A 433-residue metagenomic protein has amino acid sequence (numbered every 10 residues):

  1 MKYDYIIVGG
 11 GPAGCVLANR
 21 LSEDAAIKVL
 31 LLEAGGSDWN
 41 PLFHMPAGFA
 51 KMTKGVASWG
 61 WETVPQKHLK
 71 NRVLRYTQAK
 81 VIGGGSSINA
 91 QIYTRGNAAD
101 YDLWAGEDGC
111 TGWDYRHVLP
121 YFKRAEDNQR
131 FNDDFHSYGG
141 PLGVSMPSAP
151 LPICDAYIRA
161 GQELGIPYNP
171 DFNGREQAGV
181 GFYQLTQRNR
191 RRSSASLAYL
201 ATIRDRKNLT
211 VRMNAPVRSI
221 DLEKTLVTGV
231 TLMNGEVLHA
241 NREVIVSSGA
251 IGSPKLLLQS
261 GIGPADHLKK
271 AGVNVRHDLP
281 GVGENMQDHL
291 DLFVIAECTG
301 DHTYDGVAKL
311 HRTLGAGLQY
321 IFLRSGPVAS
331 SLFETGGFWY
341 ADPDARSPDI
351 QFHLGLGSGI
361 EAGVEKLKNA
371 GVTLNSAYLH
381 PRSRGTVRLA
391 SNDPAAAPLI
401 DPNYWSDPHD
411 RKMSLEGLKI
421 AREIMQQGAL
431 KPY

Functional and structural regions predicted by a protein language model:
M1-Y433: N-terminal redox-cofactor-binding region of secreted/periplasmic oxidoreductases
